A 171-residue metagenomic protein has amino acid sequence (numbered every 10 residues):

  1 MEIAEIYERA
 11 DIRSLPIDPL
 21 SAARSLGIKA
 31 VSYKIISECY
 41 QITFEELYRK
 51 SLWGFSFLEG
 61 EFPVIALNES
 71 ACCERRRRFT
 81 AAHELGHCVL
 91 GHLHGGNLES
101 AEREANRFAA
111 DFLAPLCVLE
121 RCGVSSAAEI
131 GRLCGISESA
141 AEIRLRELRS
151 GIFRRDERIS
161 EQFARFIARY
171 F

Functional and structural regions predicted by a protein language model:
M1-F171: Active-site hotspot residues in diverse enzymes, especially metal/ion-binding acidic/histidine motifs
